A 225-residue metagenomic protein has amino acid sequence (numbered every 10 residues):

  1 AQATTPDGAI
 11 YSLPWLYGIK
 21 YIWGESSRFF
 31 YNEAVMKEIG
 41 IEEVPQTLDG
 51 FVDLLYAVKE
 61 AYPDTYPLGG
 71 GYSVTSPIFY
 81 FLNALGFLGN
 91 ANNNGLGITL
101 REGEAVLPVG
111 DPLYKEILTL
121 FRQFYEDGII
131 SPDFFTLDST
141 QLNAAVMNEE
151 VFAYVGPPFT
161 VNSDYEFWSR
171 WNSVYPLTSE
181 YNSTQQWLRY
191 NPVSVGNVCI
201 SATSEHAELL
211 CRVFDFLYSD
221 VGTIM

Functional and structural regions predicted by a protein language model:
A1-M225: Extracytoplasmic/secretory soluble proteins
